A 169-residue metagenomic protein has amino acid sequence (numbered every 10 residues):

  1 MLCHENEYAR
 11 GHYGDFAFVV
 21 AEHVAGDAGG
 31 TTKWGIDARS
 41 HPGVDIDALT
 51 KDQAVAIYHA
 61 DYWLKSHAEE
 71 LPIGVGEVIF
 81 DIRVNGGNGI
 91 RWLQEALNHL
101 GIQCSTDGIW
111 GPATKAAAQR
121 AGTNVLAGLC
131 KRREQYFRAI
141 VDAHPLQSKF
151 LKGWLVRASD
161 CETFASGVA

Functional and structural regions predicted by a protein language model:
M1-A169: Cell-wall polysaccharide-cleaving catalytic domain and substrate-binding groove, primarily in peptidoglycan/chitin
